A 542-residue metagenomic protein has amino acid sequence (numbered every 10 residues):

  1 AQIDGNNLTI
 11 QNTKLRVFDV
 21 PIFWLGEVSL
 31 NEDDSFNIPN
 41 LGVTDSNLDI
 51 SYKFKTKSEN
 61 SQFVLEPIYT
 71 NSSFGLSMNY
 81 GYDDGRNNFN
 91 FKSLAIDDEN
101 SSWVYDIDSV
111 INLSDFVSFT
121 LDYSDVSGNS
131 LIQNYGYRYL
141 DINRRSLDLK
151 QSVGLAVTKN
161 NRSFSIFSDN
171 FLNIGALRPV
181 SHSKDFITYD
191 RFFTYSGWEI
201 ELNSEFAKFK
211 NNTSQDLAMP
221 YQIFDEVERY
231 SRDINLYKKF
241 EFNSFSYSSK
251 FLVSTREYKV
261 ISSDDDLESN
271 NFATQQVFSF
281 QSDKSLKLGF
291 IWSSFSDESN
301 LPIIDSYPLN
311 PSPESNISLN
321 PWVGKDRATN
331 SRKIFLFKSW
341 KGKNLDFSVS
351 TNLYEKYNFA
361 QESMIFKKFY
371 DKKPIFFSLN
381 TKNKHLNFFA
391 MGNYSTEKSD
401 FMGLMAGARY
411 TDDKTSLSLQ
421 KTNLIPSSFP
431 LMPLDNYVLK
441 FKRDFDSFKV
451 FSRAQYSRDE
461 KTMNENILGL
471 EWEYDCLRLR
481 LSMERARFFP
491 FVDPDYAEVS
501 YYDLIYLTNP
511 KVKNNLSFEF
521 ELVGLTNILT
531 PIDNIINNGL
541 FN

Functional and structural regions predicted by a protein language model:
A1-D83, D141-K159, I187-T188, G324-S348 (+4 more regions): Outer-membrane beta-barrel initiation region
Q2, N160, S183-Q455, E460-V523 (+1 more regions): Outer-membrane beta-barrel translocator/pore domains, especially the C-terminal barrels of Gram-negative outer-membrane
D4, S58-N60, N112-S118, D283 (+1 more regions): Residue-level recognition of beta-strand termini and adjacent short loop/turns
D4-G26, D33-N37, N170-Q215: Carboxylate/His-rich catalytic cores and anion/metal-binding grooves
D34-F36, T56-F63, N87-N88, K384-F388 (+1 more regions): Short, surface-exposed connector motifs at secondary-structure boundaries
Y69, L94-V104, D265-L267, D459-M463: Outer-membrane beta-barrel proteins
N79, G85-I96: Periplasmic-side early beta-strands and strand-to-turn transitions of outer-membrane beta-barrels
F91-H182, F186: Flexible loop and strand-edge segments within Gram-negative outer membrane beta-barrel domains
